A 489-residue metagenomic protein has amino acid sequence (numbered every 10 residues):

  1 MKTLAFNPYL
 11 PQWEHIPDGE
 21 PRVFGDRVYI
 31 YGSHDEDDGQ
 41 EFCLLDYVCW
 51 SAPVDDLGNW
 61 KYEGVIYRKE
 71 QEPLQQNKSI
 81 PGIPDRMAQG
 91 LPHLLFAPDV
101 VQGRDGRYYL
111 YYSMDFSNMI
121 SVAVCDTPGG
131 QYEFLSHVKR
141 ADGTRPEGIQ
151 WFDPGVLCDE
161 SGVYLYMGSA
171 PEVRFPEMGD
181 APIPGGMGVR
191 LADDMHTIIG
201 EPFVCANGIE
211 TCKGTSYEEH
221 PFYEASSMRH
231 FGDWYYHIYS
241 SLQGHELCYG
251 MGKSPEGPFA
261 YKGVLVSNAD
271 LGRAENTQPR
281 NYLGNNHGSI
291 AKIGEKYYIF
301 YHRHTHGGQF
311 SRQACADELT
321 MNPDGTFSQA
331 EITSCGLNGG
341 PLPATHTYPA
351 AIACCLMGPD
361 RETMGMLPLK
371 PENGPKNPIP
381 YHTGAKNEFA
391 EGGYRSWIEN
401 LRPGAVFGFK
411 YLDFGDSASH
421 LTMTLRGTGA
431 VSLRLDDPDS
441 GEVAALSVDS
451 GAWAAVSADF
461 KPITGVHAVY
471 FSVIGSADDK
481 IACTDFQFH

Functional and structural regions predicted by a protein language model:
M1-E442, S450-H489: Carbohydrate-active catalytic/glycan-binding domains of CAZyme proteins, especially the secreted or lumenal ectodomains
